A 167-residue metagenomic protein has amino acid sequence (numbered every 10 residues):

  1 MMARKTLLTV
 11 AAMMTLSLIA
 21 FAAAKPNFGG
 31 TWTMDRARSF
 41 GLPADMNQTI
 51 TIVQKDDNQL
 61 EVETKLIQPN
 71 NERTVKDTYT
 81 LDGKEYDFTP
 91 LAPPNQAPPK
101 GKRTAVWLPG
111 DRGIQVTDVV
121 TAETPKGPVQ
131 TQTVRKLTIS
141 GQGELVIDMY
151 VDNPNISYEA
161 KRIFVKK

Functional and structural regions predicted by a protein language model:
M1-T6: Positively charged n-region of N-terminal signal peptides that target proteins for export
L8-T9, K166: General helical structural elements
T9-I19: Bacterial N-terminal signal peptides
A23-K167: Hydrophobic small-molecule pocket/channel-lining residues, especially in calycin-type beta-barrels
